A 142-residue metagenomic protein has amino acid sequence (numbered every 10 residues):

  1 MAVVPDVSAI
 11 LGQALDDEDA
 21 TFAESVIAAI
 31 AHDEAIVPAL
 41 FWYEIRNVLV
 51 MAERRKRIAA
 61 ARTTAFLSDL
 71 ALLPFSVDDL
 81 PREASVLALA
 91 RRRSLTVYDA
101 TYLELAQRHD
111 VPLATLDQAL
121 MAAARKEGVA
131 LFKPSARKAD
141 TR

Functional and structural regions predicted by a protein language model:
M1-L40, A52-A61, E127, D140-T141: Short, well-structured N-terminal submotif of metal-dependent ribonuclease cores
A2, L95, L103-R142: Acidic, PIN/NYN-like endoribonuclease modules and their adjacent C-terminal/linker elements
I30-D33, M51-R55, L70-P74, L89 (+2 more regions): Alpha-helix C-capping/helix-to-loop hinge sites
P38, Y98, L116: Replace "coordinates the UDP/GDP/TDP-sugar" with "coordinates nucleotide-activated sugar donors
A39-W42, R62-R93: Acidic catalytic patch
K56-S68, A119-K126: Membrane-interacting alpha-helical segments
